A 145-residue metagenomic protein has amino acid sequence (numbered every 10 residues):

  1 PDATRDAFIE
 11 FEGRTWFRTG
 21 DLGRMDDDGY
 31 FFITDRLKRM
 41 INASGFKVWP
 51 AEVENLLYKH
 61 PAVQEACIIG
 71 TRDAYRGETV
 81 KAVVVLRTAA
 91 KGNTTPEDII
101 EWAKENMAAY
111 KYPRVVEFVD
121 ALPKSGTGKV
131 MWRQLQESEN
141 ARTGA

Functional and structural regions predicted by a protein language model:
A3-D6, E10-T15, L22-K111, A121 (+2 more regions): AMP-binding/adenylate-forming catalytic core of the ANL superfamily
V116-V119: General small-molecule cofactor/ligand-binding pocket signal
E137-A145: Acidic/polar alpha-helix N-cap and adjacent early helical turns within long charge-rich amphipathic helices/linkers
